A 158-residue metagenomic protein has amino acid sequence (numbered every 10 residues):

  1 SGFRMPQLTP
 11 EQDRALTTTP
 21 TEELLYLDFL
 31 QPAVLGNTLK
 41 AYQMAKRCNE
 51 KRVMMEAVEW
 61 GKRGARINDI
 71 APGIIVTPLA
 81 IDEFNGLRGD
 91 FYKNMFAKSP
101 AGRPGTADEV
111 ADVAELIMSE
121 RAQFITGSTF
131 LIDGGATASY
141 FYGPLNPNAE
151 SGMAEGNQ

Functional and structural regions predicted by a protein language model:
S1, R66-P78, M118, L131-D133: Conserved SDR Rossmann-fold cofactor-binding beta-strand/turn motif
S1-R63, P72-V76: Catalytic loop of short-chain dehydrogenase/reductase
R4, I75, P104, A136-T137: Gly/Ser/Thr-rich beta-alpha loop segments that engage phosphate groups in nucleotides
L8-L27, I75-K98, S139-Q158: A glycine/serine/threonine-rich, flexible loop-to-helix segment that serves as the NAD(P) cofactor-binding "lid"
V34, A41-Y42, R47-E50, D69 (+4 more regions): C-terminal helical subdomain
G61, R66, I125-G127: Short, small/polar-rich loop/turn modules that mediate ligand/substrate recognition or access, typified
